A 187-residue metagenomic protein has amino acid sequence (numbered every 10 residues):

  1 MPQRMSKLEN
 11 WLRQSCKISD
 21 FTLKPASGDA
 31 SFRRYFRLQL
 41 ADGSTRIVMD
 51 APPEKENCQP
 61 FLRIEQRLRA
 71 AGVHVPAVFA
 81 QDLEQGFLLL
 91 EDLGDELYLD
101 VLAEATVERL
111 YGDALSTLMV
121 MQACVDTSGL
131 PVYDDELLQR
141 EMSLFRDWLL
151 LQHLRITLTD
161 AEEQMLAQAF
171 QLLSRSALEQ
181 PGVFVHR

Functional and structural regions predicted by a protein language model:
M1-F21: Juxta-kinase regulatory segment immediately upstream of eukaryotic protein kinase catalytic domains
E9, L138-D147, E163, A167: An amphipathic alpha-helix signature
C16-T22, P60-F61, Q168: Short Pro/Gly-enriched beta-strand edge/turn motifs at strand-loop
I18-F36: ATP-binding glycine-rich phosphate-binding loop
F36-L138, S143-L144, L151-L154, L178-E179: ATP-binding pocket architecture of kinase catalytic cores
L149-E163: Conserved P-loop NTPase mechanochemical-coupling segment
E162-E179: Mid-core helix/loop region of P-loop NTP-binding domains shared across ATPases and GTPases
F184-R187: Catalytic-loop of the protein kinase fold
